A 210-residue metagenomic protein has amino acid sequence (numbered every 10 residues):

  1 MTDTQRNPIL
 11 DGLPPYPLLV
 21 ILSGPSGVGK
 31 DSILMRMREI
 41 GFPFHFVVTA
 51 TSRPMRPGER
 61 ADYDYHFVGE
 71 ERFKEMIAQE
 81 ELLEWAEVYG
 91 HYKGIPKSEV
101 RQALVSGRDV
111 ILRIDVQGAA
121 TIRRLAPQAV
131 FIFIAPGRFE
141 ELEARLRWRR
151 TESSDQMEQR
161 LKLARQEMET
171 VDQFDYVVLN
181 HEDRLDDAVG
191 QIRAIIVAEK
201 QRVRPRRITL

Functional and structural regions predicted by a protein language model:
M1-L19: Extreme N-terminal, non-catalytic leader segments that precede Walker-type/kinase nucleotide-binding cores
T2-P8, T151, Q166-L210: NTP-dependent small-molecule kinase module
S23-P25: P-loop (Walker A) phosphate-binding loop of NTP-binding proteins
V28: ATP-binding Walker
D31: Walker A/P-loop
R38-V47: Post-Walker A helix-loop "phosphate-sensing" segment adjacent to the P-loop in P-loop NTPases
T49-V110, V116-Q117: ATP-dependent small-molecule kinase phosphotransfer cores that center on conserved nucleotide phosphate-binding segments
V110-D115, R124-W148: Conserved phosphate-donor/acceptor-positioning beta-strand/loop module used by diverse small-molecule
